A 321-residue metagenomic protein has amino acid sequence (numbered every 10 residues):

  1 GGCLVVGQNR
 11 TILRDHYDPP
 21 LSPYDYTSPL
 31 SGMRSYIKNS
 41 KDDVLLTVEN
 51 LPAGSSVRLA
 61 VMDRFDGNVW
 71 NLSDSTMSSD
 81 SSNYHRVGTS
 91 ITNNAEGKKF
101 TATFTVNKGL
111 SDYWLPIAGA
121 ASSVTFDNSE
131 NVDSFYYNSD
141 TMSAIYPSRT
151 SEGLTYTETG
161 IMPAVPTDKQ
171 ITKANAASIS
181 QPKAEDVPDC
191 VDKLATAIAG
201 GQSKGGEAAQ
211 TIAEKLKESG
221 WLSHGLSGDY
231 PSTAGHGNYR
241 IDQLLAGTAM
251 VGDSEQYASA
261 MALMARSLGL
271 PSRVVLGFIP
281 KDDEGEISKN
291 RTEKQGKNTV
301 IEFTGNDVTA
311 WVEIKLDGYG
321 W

Functional and structural regions predicted by a protein language model:
G1-W321: Helix-boundary/low-complexity linker signature
